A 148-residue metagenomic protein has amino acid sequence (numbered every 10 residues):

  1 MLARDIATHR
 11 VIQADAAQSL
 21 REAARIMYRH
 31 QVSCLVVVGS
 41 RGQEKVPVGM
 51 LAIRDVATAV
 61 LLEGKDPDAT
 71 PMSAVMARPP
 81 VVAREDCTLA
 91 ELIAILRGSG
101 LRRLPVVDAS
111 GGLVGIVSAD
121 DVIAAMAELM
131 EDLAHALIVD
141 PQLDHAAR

Functional and structural regions predicted by a protein language model:
M1-H9, V48-R84, T88-R97, S118-R148: Tandem CBS (Bateman) regulatory domains
M1-L2, Q43, L101: Generic detector of bulky aromatic hydrophobic side chains
A14-V32, V37-G39, V82-G100, V106-V107 (+1 more regions): The conserved cystathionine-beta-synthase
M27-H30, L35-D55, L96, L104-D120: A glycine-centered beta-loop-beta connector
